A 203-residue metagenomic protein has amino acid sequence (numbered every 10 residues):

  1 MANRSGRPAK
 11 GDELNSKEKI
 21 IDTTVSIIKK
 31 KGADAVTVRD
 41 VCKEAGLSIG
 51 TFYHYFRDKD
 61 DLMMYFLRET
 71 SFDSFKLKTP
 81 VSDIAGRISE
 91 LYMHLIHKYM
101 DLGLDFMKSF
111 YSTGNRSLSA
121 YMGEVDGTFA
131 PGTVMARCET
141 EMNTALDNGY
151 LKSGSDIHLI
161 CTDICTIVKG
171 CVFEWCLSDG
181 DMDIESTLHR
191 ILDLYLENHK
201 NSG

Functional and structural regions predicted by a protein language model:
M1-K31, A35-E44: Basic, helix-initiating cap at the start of DNA-binding domains
V38, L67-F75: Short, basic, alpha-helical segments at the C-terminal edge of helix-turn-helix-like DNA-binding modules
A45-F56: Short hydrophobic/aromatic patch on the recognition helix
F56, L62-T70: Alpha-helical DNA-contacting segments of helix-turn-helix folds
M63, Y99-V125, F173: Amphipathic alpha-helical segments used for helix-helix packing
Y65, L77-D105, I157-I164, E185: Hydrophobic alpha-helical connector segments
K78-T79, D105, S119-N148, H158-T162 (+3 more regions): Amphipathic alpha-helical packing segments from all-alpha helical-bundle domains
H97-D101, E139-T140, T144, C161-M182 (+1 more regions): Amphipathic C-terminal alpha-helical segment
